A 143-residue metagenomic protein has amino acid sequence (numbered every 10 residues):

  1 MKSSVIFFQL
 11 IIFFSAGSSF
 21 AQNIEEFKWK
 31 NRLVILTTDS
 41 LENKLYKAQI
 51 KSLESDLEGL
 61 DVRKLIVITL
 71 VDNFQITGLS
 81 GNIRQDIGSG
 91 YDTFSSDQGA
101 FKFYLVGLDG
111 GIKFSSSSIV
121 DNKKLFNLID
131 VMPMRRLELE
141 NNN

Functional and structural regions predicted by a protein language model:
K2-V5, G17-N143: Non-catalytic interaction/Regulatory regions outside core domains
V5-I11: Sec-dependent signal peptide hydrophobic core
